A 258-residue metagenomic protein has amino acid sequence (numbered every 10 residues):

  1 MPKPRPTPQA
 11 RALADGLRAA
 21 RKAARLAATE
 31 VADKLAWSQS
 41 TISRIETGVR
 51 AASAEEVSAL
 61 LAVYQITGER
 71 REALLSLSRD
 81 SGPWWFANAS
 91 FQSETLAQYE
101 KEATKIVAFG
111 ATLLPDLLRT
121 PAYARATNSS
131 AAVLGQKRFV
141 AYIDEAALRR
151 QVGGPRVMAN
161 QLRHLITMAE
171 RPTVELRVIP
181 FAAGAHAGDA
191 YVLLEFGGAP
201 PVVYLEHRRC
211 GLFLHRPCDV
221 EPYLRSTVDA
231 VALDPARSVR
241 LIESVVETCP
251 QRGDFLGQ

Functional and structural regions predicted by a protein language model:
P2-A23, A28-S40, R44-Q151, L233-Q258: Interdomain hinge/linker segments and adjacent boundary elements that couple functional modules
P2-K3, G110-Q136, L148-Q258: Amphipathic alpha-helical interface segments
